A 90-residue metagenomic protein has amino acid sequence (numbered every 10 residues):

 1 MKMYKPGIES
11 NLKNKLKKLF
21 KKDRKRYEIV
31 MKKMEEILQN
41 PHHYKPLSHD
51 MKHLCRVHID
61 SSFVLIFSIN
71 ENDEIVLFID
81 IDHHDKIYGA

Functional and structural regions predicted by a protein language model:
M1-P6, K17-Y27, I59-V64, S68-A90: Enriched for short, Lys/Arg-rich terminal
K13, S48, Y88: Nucleotide phosphate-binding site architecture
M34-H58: A short, surface-exposed loop/turn module that caps and links secondary-structure elements
